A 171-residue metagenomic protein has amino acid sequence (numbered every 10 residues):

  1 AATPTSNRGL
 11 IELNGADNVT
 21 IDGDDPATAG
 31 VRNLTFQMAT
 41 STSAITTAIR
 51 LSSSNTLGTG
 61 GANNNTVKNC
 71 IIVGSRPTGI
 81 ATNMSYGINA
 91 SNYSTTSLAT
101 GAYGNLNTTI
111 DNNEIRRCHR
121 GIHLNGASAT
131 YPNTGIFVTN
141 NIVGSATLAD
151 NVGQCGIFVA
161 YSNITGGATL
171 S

Functional and structural regions predicted by a protein language model:
A2-D22, M38-N63, S85-T95: Extracellular beta-strand-rich solenoid/capping regions of secreted or surface-exposed proteins that bind or remodel
N7-R8, A39-T47, I72, R76-Y86 (+2 more regions): Short glycine/acidic-rich loop motifs that flank beta-strands on beta-rich extracellular proteins
D17-A27, R32-T35, G61-R76, L98-G121 (+3 more regions): Right-handed parallel beta-helix
